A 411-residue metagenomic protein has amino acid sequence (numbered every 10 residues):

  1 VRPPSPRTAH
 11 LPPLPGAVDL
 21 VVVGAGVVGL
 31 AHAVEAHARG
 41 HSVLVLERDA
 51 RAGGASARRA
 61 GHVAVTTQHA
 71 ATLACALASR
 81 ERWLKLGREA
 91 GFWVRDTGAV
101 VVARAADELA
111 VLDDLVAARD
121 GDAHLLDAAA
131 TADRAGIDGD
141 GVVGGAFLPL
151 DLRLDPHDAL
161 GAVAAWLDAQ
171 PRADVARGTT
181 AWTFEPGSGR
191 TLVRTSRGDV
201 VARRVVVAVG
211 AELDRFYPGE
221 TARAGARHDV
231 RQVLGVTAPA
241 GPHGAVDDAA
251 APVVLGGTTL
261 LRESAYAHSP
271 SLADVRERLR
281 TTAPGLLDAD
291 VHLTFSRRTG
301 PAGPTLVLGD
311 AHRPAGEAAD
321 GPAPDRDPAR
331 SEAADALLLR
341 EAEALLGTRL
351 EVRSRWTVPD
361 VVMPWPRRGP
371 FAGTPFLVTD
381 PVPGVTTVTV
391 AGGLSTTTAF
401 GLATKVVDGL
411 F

Functional and structural regions predicted by a protein language model:
V1-D19, A38: Extreme N-terminal leader/targeting segments of oxidoreductases
L11-V28, L44: Beta1/beta-strand and adjacent pyrophosphate-binding region of the FAD-binding site in flavoprotein oxidoreductases
A38-A57: Glycine-rich FAD pyrophosphate-binding loop
A60-A135, H292: Dinucleotide-binding Rossmann-like beta1-alpha1 core, especially the glycine-rich loop that anchors the ADP
A74-C75, V102-V111, A146-A165, A329-A334 (+1 more regions): Short beta-strand to alpha-helix junction loop
A146-R190, S196: Helical element adjacent to the flavin cofactor pocket in flavoenzyme catalytic cores
P186, L192, G198-G300: Flavin-dependent oxidoreductases
D290-H292, T299-F411: C-terminal catalytic lobe of FAD-dependent flavoproteins
